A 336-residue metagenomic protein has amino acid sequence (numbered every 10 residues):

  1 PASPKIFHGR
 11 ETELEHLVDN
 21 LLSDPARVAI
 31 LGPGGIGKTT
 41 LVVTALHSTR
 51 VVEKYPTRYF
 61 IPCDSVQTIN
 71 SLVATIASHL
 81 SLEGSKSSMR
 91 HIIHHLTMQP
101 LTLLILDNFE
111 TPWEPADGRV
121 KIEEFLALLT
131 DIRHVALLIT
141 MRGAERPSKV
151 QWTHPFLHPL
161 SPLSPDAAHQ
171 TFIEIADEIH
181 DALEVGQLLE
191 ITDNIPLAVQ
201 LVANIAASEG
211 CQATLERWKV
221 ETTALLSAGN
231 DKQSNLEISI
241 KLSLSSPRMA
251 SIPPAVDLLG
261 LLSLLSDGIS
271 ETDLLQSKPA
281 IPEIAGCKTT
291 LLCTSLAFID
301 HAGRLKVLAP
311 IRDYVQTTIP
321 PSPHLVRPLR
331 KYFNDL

Functional and structural regions predicted by a protein language model:
S3-H8, T12-L22, A26-I105, F109-P115 (+2 more regions): Post-nucleotide-binding-loop coupling segment downstream of the phosphate-binding loop, primarily in RecA-like P-loop
R10-T12, T40-T44, N70-T75, L103 (+3 more regions): Alpha-helical sensor/transducer elements of the RecA-like P-loop NTPase core
L14, I93-H94, D107, I122-T130 (+5 more regions): Short amphipathic alpha-helical segments and helix-helix/interface helices
D24, I36, T49, H79-E83 (+15 more regions): Phosphate/oxyanion-binding loops and surfaces in catalytic or ligand/nucleic-acid-binding neighborhoods
V42-V43, V185, T192, A203-A207 (+1 more regions): C-terminal boundary/linker of central alpha/beta nucleotide-binding cores
I61, H158-L160, F333: Hydrophobic residues at beta-strand termini and immediately following loops that shape nucleotide-binding pockets
S85-R90, R119-E123, A182, I281-A285: Structural motif corresponding to alpha-helix initiation and N-cap regions
A198-I252, R330: Loop-to-helix "switch" segment enriched in basic and acidic residues adjacent to catalytic/ligand pockets
